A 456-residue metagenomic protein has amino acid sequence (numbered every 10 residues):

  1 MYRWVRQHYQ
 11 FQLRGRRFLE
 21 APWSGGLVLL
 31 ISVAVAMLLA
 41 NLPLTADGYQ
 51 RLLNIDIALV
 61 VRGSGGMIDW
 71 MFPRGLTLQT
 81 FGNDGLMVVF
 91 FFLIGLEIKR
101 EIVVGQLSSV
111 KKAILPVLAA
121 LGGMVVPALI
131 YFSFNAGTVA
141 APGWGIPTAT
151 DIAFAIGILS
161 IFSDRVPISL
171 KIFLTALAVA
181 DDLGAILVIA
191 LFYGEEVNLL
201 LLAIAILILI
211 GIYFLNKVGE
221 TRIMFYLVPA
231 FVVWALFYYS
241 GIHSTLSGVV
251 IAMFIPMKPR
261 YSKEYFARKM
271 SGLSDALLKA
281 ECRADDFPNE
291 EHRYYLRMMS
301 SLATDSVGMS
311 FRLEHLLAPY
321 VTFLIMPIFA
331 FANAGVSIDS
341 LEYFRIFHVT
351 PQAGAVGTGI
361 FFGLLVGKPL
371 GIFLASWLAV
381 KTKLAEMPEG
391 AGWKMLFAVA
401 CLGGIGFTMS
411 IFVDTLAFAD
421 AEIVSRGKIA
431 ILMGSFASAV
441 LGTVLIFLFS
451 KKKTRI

Functional and structural regions predicted by a protein language model:
Y2-A21, Y226-P229, S244-E389, K453-I456: Predominantly late transmembrane helices and immediately cytosolic-facing juxtamembrane segments
Q12-R16, F92-S108, I156-P167, I210-T221 (+3 more regions): C-terminal ends of transmembrane helices
V28-N41, F90-L96, V126-A128, I208-Y213 (+4 more regions): Hydrophobic core segments of alpha-helical transmembrane domains in multi-pass membrane transport and ion-translocation
V33-G63: Interfacial/capping segments of alpha-helical transmembrane domains
R51, T80-F91, V139-A153, G194-L207 (+2 more regions): Structural signature of hydrophobic alpha-helical transmembrane segments
D69-M71, T80-V104, Y320-Y343, F361 (+3 more regions): Hydrophobic transmembrane alpha-helices of secondary-active transporters and Na+-translocating membrane complexes
E101-A128, N198-L207, S340-L370, F397 (+1 more regions): Entry/N-cap segments of selected transmembrane alpha helices and their immediately preceding amphipathic helices
L159-S271: Functional cores that coordinate and move charged inorganic groups
